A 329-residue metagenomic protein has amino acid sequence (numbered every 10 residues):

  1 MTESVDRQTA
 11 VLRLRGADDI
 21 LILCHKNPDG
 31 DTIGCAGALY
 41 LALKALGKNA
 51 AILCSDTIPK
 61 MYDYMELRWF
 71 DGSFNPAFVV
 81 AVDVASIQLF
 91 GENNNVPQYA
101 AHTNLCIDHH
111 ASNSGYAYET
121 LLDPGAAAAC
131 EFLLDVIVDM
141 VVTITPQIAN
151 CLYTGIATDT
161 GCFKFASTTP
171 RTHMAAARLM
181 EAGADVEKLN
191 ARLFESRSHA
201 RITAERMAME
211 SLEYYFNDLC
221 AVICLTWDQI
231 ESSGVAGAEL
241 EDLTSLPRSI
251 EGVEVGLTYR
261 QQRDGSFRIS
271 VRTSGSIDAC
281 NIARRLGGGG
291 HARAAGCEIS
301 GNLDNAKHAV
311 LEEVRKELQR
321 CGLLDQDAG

Functional and structural regions predicted by a protein language model:
M1-Q8, V96-N104, G125-L133: An acidic intrinsically disordered interaction segment
T2-M61, F70-P76, T158-L286, G290-G329: Hydrophobic helix-and-loop "lid/oligomerization" segment in the mid-to-C-terminal part of catalytic domains
V5-T9, A85, I137-D139: Short, motif-level signal for alpha-helix interfacial/capping segments enriched in acidic residues and aromatics/proline
L39-Y40, V96-Y99, L122-D123, M174: Glycine-rich, phosphate-binding/catalytic loops in enzymes
L53, V80, T103-I107, E119-L122 (+2 more regions): Hydrophobic/aromatic beta-strand patches that form the interior of the parallel beta-sheet core in alpha/beta enzyme
D63-E119: Active-site cofactor/cluster-binding pocket
R68-F70, N93-V96, T120-D123, V141-T143 (+2 more regions): A generic local secondary-structure boundary/capping motif
H110-A175: Short alpha-helices
